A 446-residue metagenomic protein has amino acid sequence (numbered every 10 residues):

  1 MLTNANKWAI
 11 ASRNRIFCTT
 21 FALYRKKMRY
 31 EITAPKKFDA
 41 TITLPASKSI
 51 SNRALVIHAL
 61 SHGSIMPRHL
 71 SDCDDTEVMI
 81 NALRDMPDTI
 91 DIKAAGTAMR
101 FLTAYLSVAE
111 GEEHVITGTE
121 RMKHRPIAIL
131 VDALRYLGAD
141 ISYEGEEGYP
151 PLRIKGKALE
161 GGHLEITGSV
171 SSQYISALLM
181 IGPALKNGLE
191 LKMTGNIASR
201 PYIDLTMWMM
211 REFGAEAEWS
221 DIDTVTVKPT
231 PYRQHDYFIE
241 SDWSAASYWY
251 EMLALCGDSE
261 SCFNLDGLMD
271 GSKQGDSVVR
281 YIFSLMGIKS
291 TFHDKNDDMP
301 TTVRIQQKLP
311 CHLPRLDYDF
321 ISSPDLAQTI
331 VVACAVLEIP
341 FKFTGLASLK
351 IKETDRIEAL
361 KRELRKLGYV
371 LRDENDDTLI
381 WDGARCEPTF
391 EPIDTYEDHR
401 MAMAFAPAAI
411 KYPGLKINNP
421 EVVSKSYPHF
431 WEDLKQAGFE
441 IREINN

Functional and structural regions predicted by a protein language model:
T20, Y24-N446: Short, structured segments at the rim of ligand-binding sites
